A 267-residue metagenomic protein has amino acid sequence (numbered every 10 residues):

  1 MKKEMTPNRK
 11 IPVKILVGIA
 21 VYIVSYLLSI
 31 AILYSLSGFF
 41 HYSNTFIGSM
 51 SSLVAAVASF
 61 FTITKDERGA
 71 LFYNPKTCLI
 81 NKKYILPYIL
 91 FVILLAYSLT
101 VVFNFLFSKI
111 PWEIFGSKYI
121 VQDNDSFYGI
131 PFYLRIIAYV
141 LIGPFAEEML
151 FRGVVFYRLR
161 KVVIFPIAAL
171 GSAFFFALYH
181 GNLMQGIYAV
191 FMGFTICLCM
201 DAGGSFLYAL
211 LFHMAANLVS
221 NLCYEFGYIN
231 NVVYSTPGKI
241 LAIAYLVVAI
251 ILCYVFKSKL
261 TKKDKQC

Functional and structural regions predicted by a protein language model:
K2-I23, G69-V101, K161, Y234-I243: Interfacial transmembrane-helix boundary/kink motif in multi-pass membrane proteins
G18-G69: Alpha-helical transmembrane segments in multi-pass membrane proteins
A20, V24, I142, G171-F175 (+2 more regions): Hydrophobic residues within alpha-helical transmembrane segments of multi-pass solute transporters/permease subunits
Y22-I30, L53-T62, V92-V102, I240-K259: Hydrophobic core of alpha-helical transmembrane segments in multi-pass integral membrane proteins
L27-S35, Q185-A242: Functionally important transmembrane alpha-helices
H41-Y42, Y73-G143, K161: Juxtamembrane helix-loop-helix connectors linking adjacent transmembrane helices in multi-pass membrane enzymes
T64-L71, Y254-C267: Membrane-interface capping segments at transmembrane-helix boundaries
A146-G171, L198-S205: Membrane-interface helix/loop boundary segments of multi-pass membrane proteins
